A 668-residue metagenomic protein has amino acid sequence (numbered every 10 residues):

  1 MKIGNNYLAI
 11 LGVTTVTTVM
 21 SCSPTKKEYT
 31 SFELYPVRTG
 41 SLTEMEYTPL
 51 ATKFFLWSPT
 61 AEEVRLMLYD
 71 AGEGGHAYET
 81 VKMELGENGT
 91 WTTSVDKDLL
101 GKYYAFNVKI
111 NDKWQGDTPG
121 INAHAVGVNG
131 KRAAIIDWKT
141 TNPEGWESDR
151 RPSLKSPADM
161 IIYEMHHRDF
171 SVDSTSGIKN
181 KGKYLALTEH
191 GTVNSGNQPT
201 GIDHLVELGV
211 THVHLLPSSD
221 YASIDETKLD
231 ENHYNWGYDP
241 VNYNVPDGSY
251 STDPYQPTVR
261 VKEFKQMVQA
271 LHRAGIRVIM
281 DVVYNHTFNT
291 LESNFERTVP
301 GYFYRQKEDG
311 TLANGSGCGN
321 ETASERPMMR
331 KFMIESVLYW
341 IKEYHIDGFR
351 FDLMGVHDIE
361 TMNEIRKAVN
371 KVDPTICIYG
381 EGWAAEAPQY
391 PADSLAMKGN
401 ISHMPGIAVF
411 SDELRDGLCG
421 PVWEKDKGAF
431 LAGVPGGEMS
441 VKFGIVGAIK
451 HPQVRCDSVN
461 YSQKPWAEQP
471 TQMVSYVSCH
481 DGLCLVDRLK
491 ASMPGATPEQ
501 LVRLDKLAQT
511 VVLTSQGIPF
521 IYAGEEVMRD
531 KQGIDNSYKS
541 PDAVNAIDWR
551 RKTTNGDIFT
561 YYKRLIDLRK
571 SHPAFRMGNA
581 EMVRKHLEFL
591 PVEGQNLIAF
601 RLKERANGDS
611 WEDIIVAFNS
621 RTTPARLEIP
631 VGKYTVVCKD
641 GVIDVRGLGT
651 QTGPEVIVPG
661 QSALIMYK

Functional and structural regions predicted by a protein language model:
V19-S21: C-terminal motif of bacterial Sec signal peptides marking the signal peptidase cleavage site
T25-P49, L85-E189: The feature marks proteins involved in alpha-glucan
T48-E62, E588-E628: Carbohydrate-binding surface patches
L56, F106, M165, L215 (+9 more regions): Conserved, mostly hydrophobic/aromatic
S58, G101-Y104, L648-K668: C-terminal beta-strand-rich structural cap/linker in extracellular carbohydrate-active enzymes
N129-I136, R366-K367, K371, T375-M528 (+6 more regions): Conserved alpha/beta catalytic core and glycan-binding cleft of carbohydrate-active enzymes
R168-Y344, H357-D373, C377, P388-Q389: Substrate-binding/active-site clefts of carbohydrate-active enzymes
T553-M582: Catalytic cores of secreted or luminal carbohydrate-active enzymes
